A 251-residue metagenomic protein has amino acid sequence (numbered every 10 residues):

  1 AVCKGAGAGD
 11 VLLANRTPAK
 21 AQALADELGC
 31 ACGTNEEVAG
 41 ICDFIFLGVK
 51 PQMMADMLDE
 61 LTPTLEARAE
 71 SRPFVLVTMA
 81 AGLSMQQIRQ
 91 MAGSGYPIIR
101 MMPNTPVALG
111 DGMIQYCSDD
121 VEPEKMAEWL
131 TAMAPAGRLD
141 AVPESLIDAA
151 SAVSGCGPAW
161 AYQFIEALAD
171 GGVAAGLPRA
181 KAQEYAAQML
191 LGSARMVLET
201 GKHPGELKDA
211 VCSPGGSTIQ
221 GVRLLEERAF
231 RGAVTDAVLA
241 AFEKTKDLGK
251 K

Functional and structural regions predicted by a protein language model:
C3-D10, G95-P97: Conserved S-adenosyl-L-methionine
L12-P18: N-terminal Rossmann-fold cofactor-binding loop
P18, A23, E27-L28, E37-I114: Rossmann-like NAD(P)(H) cofactor-binding subdomain of soluble oxidoreductases
A31-E37, D140-V142: Short acidic-hydrophobic, aromatic-tinged amphipathic segments that line or gate anion-handling sites
Q87-P97, M113-A150, A161-E199: Internal alpha-helical scaffold of NAD(P)-dependent oxidoreductase catalytic cores
I98-I99, I147-A152, P204-D209: Short pre-catalytic strand/loop immediately N-terminal to key active-site residues, enriched for Gly-Thr
A187-K251: NAD(P)-dependent Rossmann-like dehydrogenase/reductase catalytic/cofactor-binding core
